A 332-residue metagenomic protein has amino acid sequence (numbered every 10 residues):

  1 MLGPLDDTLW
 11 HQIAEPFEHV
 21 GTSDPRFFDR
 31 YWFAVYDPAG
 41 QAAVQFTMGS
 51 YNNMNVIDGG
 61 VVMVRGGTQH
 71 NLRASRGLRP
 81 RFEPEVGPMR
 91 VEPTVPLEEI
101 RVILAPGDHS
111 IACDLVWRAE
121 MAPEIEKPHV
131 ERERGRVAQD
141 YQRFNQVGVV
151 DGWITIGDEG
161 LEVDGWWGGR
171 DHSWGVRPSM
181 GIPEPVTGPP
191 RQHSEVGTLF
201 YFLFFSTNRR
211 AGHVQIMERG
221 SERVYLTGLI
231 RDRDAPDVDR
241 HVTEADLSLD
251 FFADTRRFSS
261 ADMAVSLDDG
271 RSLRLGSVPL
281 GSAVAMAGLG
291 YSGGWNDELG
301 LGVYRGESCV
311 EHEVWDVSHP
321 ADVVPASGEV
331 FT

Functional and structural regions predicted by a protein language model:
M1-T332: Structured soluble/peripheral alpha/beta segments that form catalytic or ligand/cofactor-binding pockets
